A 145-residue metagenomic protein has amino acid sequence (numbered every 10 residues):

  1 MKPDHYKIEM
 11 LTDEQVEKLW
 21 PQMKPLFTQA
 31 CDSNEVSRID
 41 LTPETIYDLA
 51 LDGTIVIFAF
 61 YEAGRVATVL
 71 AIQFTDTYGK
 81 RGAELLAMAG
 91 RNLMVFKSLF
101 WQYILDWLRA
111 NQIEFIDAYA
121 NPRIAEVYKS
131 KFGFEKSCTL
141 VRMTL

Functional and structural regions predicted by a protein language model:
M1-L41: Short amphipathic alpha-helix that is part of the acyltransferase structural core
H5, G82, C138: A residue-level signal for beta-strand positions that form part of recognition/binding surfaces within mature
E35-I55: Active-site rim helix/loop that mediates acceptor-substrate recognition in acyltransferases
L51-M94: Conserved donor-binding loop and adjoining core beta-sheet/short helix segment in diverse acyl/aminoacyl transferases
T54-I55, S130-F134: Short glycine-aromatic motifs
R65-V66, R109-E114, E135-S137: Structural alpha-beta junctions
K80-K131: Acyl-donor binding region in acyl/amide transferases
Y119, E135-L145: Conserved catalytic-core motifs of GNAT/GCN5-like acyltransferases
